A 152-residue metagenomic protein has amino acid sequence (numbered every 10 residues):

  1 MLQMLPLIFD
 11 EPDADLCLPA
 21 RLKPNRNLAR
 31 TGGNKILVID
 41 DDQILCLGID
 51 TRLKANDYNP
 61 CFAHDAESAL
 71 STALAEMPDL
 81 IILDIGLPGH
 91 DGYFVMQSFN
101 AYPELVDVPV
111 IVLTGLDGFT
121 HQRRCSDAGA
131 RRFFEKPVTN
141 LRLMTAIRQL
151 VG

Functional and structural regions predicted by a protein language model:
M1-K35, L141-G152: Non-catalytic signal-transmission and effector/linker regions of two-component phosphorelay proteins
Q43-C61: Two-component/phosphorelay signaling modules centered on CheY-like receiver
D57-H64, T72, F134: Short hydrophobic/Thr-rich beta-strand motif most characteristic of the beta2 strand and flanking loop of CheY-like
A63-E67, Q122, N140: Conserved Asp/Asn-Gly motif in the active-site loop of CheY-like receiver
E76-I82, L87: Active-site beta3 strand of CheY-like receiver
P88, V106, G118: The feature encodes the CheY-like receiver
